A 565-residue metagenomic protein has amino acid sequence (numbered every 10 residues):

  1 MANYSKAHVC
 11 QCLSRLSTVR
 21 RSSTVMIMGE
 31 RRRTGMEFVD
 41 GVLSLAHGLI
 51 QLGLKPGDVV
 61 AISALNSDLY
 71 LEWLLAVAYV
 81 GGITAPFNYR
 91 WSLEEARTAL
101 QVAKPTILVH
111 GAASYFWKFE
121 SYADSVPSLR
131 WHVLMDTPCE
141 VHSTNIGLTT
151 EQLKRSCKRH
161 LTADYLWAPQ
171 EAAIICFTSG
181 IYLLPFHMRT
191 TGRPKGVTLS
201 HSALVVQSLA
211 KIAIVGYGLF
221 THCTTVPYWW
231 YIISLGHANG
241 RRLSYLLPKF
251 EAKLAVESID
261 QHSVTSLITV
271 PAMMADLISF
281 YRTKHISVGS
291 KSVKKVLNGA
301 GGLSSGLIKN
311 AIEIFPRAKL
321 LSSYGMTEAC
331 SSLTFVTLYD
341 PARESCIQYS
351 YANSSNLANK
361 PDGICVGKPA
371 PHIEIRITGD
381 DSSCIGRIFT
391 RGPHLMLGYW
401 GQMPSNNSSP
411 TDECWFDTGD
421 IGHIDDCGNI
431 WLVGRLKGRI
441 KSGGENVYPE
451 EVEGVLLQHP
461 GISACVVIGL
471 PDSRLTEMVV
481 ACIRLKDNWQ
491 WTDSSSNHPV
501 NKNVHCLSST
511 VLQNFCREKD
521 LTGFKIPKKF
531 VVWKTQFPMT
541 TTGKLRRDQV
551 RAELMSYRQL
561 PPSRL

Functional and structural regions predicted by a protein language model:
A2-S5, S22-L75, S92-R97, Q101 (+2 more regions): Conserved AMP-binding/adenylate-forming core of the ANL superfamily
R21-T24, V133-E140, E151-R193, L219-Y228: Conserved pre-ATP/AMP-binding loop-to-beta segment of ANL
V39-S44, A173-I174, L183, V197-V226 (+2 more regions): Conserved structural elements of the adenylate-forming
L52, L75, Y79-E151, T162-L166 (+1 more regions): Structural core segment of the AMP-binding/adenylate-forming
W91, T98, L108-H110, L267 (+5 more regions): AMP-binding/adenylate-forming catalytic core of the ANL superfamily
V205-S266, F280-Y281: Conserved AMP-binding/adenylation subdomain of ANL enzymes
V264-T269, I278-K360, E374: Gly/Ser/Thr-rich phosphate-binding loop
D520-K544, P561-R564: AMP-binding/adenylate-forming catalytic domain of the ANL superfamily
